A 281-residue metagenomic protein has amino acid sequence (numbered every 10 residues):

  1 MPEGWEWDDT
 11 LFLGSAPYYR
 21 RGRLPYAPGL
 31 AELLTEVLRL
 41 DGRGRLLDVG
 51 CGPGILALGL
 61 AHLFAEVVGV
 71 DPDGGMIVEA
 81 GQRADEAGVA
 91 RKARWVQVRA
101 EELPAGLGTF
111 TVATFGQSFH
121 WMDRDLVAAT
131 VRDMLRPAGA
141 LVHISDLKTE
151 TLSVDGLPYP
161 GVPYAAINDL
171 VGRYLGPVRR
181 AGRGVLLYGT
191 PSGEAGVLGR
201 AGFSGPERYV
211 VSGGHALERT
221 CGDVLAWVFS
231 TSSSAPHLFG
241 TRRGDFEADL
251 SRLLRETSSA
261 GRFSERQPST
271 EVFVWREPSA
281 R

Functional and structural regions predicted by a protein language model:
M1-D41: Conserved class I S-adenosyl-L-methionine
G14, Y18-Y19, P25-Y26, L33 (+11 more regions): Tryptophan-centric aromatic hotspots in well-structured domains and transmembrane helices
R45-L47, P53-E102: Class I SAM-dependent methyltransferase SAM/SAH-binding core
P104-V112: A short acidic, Gly/Pro-enriched loop at the edge of an enzyme's catalytic core that lines a small-molecule cofactor
T111, F115-F119, I144-D146: Residues lining the SAM
M122-V131: A short, conserved alpha-helix within the catalytic core of class I
R132, P137-H215: Conserved catalytic/acceptor-binding region of the Class I
G189-R281: Conserved Class I S-adenosyl-L-methionine
